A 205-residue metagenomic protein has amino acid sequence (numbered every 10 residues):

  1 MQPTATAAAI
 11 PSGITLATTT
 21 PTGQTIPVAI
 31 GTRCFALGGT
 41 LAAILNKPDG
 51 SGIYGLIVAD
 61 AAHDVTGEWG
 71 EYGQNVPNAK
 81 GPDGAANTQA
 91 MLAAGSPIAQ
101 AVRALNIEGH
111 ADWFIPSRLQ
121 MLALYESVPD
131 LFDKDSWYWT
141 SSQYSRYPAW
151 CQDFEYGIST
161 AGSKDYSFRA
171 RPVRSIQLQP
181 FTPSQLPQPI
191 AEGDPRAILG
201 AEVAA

Functional and structural regions predicted by a protein language model:
M1-A9, H110-D112, R118-A205: C-terminal, surface-exposed recognition/capping segments
Q2-V65: GGW-centered surface loops in extracellular recognition modules
T15-T22, G73-N78, V102, D133: A broad, low-specificity signal for short, low-complexity segments enriched in glycine/proline and polar/charged
A17, P27, F35, A42-A43 (+5 more regions): Intrinsically disordered, low-complexity, compositionally biased regions/tails
T19-G23, P27-I30, Q100, S167 (+2 more regions): A structural motif
F35-A43, G95-A99, F154-G157: Short acidic (Asp/Glu) patches
L45-F114, R118-L119, L124-S127: Short aromatic-cysteine micro-motif
